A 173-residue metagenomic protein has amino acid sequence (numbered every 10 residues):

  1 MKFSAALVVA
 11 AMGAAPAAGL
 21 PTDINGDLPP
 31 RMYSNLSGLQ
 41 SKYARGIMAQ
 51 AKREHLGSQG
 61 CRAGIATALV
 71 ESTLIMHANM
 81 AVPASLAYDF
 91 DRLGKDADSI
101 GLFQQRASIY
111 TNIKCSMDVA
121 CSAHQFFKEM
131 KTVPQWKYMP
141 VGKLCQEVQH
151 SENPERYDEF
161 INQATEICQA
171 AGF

Functional and structural regions predicted by a protein language model:
M1-T22: Fungal secretory targeting signals
L20-K42, Y157-F173: Intrinsically disordered, low-complexity, Pro/Ser/Thr/Asn/Gly/Ala-rich spacer/linker segments adjacent to signal
N25-K42, G46, S72-Y138, H150: Peptidoglycan-targeting cell-wall enzymes and recognition modules
S41-M48, C61-G64, L102, A120-F127 (+2 more regions): Extracytoplasmic/secreted envelope proteins and their assembly/folding machinery, especially bacterial periplasmic
M48, Q59-I75, V148-Q149: Short, functionally critical alpha-helical segments immediately adjacent to catalytic or ligand/cofactor-binding
L56: Cell wall/extracellular polymer interaction/catalysis modules
A68-S72, K137-E159: Acidic helix/loop microenvironments that form the catalytic cleft of cell-wall polysaccharide enzymes
